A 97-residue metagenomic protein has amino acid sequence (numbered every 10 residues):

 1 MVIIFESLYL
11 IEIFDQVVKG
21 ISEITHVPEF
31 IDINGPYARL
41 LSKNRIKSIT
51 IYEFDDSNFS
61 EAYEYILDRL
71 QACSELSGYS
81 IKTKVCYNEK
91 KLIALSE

Functional and structural regions predicted by a protein language model:
M1-E64, V85-E97: Short S/T/G/P-rich N-terminal loop/turn motif that feeds into the first structured element of a domain
D32-I33, A72-C86: Conserved short beta-strand edge segments in small beta-sheet-based binding/regulatory domains
E64-Q71: Short, aromatic/basic amphipathic alpha-helical patches
